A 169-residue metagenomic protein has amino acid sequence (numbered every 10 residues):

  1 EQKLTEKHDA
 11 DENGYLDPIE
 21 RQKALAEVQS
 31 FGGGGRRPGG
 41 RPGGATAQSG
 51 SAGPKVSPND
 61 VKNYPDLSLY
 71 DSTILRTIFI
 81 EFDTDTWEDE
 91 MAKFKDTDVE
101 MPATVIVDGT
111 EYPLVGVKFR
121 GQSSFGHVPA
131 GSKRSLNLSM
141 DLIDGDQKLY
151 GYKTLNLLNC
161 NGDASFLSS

Functional and structural regions predicted by a protein language model:
E1-E12, G32: Primarily EF-hand calcium-binding motifs
E20: Ca2+-coordinating acidic residues in Ca2+-binding motifs
A26-S169: Phosphate/dinucleotide-binding and metal-coordinating scaffold of catalytic cores in nucleotide-dependent enzymes
